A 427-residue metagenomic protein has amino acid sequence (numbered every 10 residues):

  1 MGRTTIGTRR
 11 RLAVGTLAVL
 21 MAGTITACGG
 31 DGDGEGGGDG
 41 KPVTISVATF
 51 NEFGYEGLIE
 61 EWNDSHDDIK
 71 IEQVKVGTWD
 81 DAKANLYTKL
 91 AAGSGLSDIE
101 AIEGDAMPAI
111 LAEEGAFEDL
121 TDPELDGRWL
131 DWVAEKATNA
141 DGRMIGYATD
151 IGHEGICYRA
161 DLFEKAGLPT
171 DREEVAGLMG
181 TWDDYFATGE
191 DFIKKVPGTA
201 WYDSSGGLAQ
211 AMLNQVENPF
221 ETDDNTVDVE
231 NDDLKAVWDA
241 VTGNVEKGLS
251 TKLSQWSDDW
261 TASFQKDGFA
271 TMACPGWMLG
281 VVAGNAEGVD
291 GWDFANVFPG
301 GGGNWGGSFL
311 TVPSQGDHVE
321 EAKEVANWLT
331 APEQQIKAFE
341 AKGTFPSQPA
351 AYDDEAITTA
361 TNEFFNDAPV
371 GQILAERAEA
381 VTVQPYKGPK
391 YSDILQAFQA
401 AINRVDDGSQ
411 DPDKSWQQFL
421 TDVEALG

Functional and structural regions predicted by a protein language model:
M1-T44, T421-G427: Short, low-complexity disordered leader/linker segments with a strong preference for bacterial N-terminal type II
G32-I45, N63-I69, D141-R143, F186 (+2 more regions): Immediate post-signal peptide segment of exported/extracytoplasmic ligand-binding proteins
P42-T44, T49-A106: Early extracytoplasmic/lumenal segment of secretory-pathway proteins
K75-L86, E103-A106, L178-D184, K252-K266: Short helix-initiation/N-cap motifs at beta->coil->alpha
E103-G155, D293-F294, N362: Hinge/lid segment of periplasmic solute-binding proteins
F186-E190, D224-S254: Glycine-centered hinge/linker elements that transmit conformational signals in sensory and ligand-binding systems
K247, G284-F345: Extracytoplasmic/periplasmic substrate-recognition and gating elements
N366-D422: C-terminal capping/gating helix-and-loop segments adjacent to ligand/active sites or protein-protein/ligand interfaces
